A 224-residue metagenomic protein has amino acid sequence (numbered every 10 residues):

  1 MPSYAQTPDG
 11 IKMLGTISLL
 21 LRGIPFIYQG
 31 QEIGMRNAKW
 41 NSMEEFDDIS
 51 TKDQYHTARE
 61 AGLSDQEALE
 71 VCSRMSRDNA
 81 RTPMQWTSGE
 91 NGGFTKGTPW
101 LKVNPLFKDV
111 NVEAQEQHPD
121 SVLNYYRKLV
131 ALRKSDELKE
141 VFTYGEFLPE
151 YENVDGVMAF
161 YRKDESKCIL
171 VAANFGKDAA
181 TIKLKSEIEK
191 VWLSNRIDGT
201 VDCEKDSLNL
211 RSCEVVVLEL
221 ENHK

Functional and structural regions predicted by a protein language model:
M1-K224: Active-site and adjacent substrate-binding regions of carbohydrate-active enzymes
